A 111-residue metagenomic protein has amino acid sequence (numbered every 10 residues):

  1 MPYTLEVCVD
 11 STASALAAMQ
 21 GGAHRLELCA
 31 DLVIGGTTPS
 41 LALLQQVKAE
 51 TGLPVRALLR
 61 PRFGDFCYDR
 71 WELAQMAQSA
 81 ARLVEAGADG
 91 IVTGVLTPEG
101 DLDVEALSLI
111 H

Functional and structural regions predicted by a protein language model:
M1-P2, T12: N-terminal beta1-alpha1-beta2 module of alpha/beta enzyme domains
E6-D10, L28-C29, V33-G36, G90-L102: Catalytic beta/alpha-barrel core
T12, G35-E50: Glycine-rich, positively charged N-terminal anion/phosphate-binding segment
S14, D31-G36, R60-D65: Short active-site-proximal "capping" loops at secondary-structure junctions
A17-L28: Catalytic domains of carbohydrate-active enzymes, especially glycoside hydrolases
M19, Q45-A49, V84, S108: Surface-exposed amphipathic alpha-helices with a cationic face
V47, L53-D103: Glycine/small-residue-rich loop that forms an oxyanion/phosphate-binding "nest" at active or ligand-binding sites
H111: Conserved small/polar residues in nucleotide/adenosyl-binding loops
